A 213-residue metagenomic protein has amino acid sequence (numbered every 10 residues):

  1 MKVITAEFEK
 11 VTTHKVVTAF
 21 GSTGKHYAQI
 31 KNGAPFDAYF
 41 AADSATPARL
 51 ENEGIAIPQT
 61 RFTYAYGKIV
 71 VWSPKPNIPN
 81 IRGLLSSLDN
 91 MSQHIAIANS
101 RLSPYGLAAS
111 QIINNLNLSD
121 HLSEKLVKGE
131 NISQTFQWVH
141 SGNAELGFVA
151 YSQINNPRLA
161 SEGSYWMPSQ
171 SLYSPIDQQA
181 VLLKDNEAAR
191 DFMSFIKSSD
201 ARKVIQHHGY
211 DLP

Functional and structural regions predicted by a protein language model:
M1-T13, A19, G24, A28-A34 (+4 more regions): Exported/periplasmic ABC-transporter solute-binding proteins
K68: Active-site-adjacent helical/loop segments in soluble small-molecule enzymes
